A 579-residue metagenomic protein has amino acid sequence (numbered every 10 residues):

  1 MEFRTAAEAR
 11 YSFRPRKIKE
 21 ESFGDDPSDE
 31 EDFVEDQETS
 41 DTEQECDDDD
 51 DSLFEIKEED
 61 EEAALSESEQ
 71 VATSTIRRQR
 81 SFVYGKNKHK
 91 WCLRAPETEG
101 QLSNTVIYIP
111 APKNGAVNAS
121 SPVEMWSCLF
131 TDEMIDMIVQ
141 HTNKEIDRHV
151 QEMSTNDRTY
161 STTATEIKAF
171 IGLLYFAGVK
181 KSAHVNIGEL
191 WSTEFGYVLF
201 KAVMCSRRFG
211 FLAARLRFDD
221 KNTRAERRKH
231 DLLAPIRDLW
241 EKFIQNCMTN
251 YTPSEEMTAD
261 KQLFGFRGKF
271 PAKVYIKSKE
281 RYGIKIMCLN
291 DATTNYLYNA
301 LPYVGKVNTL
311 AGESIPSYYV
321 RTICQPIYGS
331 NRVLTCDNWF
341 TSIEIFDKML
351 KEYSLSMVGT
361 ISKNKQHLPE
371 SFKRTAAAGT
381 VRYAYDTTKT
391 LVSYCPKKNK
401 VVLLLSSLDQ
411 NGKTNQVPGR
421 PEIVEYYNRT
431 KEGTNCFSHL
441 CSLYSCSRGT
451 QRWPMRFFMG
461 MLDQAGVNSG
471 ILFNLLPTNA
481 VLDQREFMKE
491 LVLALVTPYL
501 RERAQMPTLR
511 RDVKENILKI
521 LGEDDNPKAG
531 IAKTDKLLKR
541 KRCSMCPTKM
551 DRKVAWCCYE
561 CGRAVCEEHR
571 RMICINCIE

Functional and structural regions predicted by a protein language model:
E2-L355, T360-K365, V402, D409 (+10 more regions): N-terminal initiation segments
Q37, E43, A63, H89 (+9 more regions): Mature extracytoplasmic/luminal segments of secretory-pathway proteins
L297, T390-S393, I471, V554: A structural signal for short, hydrophobic beta-strand segments that form beta-sheets in beta-rich/all-beta domains
V307, Y318, S330-V333, S342-F457 (+1 more regions): Structured alpha-helical interaction elements and adjacent beta->alpha junctions in soluble regions of eukaryotic
G419, P477-Q484, W556-Y559: Composition- and surface-driven signal marking solvent-exposed, interaction-prone regions in large proteins
E432, G466, G470, N474-P477 (+6 more regions): Hydrophobic alpha-helix feature that most strongly marks membrane-spanning transmembrane helices and their immediate
I517-E579: Cys/His-rich Zn2+-binding "zinc-finger" mini-domains, especially FYVE domains and B-box/RING-like TRIM modules
